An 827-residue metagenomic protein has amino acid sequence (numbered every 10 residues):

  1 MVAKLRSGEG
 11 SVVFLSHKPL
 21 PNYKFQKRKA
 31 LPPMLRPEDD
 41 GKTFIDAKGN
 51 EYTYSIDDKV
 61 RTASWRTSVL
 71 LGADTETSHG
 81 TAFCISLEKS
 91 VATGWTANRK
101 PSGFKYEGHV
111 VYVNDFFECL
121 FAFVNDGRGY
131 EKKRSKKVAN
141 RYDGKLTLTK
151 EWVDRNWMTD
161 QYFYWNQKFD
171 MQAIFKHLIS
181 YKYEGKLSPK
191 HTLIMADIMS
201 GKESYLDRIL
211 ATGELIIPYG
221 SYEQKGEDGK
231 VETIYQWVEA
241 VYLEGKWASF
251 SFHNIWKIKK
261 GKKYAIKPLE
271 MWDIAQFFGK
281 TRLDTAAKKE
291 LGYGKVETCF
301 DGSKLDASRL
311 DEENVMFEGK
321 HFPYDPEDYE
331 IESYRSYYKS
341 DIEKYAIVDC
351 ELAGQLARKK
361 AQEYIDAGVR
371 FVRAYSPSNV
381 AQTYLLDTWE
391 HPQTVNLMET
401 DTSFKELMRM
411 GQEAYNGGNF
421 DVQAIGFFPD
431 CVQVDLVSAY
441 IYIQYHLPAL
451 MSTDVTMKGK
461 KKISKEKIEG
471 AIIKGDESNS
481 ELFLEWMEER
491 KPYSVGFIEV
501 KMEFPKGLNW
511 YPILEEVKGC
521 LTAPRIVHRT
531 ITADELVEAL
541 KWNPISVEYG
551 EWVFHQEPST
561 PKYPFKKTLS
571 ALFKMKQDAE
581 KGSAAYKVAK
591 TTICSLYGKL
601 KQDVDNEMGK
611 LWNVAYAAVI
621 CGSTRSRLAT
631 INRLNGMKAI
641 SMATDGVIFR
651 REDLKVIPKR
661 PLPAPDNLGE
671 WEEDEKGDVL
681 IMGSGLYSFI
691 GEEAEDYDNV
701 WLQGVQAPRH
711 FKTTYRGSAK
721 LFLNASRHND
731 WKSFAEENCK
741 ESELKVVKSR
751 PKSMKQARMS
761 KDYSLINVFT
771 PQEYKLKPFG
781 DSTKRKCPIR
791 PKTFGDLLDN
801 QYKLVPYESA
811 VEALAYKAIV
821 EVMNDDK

Functional and structural regions predicted by a protein language model:
M1-L71, T75, G418: N-terminal accessory regions of nucleic-acid-interacting proteins
K4-G10, F14-S16, I266-L269, R282-K460 (+5 more regions): Conserved "right-hand" nucleotidyltransferase catalytic core of DNA-directed polymerases
K59-E88, C431, S438: Gly/Thr-rich phosphate-binding beta-strand-loop-beta motif of the actin/hexokinase/Hsp70
A73, W272, G426-Y440, V547-F554 (+1 more regions): Conserved catalytic palm subdomain of right-hand nucleotidyl-transferase polymerases, strongest for RNA-directed enzymes
T81, Q172-A173, G279-A287, Q355 (+5 more regions): Short helix/loop capping segments that flank catalytic or ligand/cofactor-binding pockets
I85-E88, K176-K186, A287-E290, H446-K458 (+2 more regions): Short secondary-structure boundary/capping segments
A92-H321: Conserved DEDDh/DEDDy metal-dependent 3′-5′ exonuclease domain
Y334, L356, A361-Q423, L450 (+3 more regions): C-terminal, non-catalytic extensions of nucleic-acid polymerases
